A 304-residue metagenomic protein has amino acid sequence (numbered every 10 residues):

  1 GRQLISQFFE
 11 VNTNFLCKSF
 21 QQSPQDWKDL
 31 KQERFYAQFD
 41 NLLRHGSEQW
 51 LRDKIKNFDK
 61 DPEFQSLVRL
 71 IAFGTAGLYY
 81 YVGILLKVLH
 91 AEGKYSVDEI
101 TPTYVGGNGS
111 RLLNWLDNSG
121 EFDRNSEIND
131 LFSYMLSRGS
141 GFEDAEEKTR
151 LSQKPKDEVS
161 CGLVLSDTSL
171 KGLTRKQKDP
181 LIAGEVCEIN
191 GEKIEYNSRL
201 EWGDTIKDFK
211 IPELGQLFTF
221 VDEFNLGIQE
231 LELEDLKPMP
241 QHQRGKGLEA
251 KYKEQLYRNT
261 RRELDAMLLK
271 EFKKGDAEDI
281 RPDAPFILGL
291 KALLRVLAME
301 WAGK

Functional and structural regions predicted by a protein language model:
R2-K304: Helical "lid/coupling" subdomains associated with nucleotide-phosphate turnover
